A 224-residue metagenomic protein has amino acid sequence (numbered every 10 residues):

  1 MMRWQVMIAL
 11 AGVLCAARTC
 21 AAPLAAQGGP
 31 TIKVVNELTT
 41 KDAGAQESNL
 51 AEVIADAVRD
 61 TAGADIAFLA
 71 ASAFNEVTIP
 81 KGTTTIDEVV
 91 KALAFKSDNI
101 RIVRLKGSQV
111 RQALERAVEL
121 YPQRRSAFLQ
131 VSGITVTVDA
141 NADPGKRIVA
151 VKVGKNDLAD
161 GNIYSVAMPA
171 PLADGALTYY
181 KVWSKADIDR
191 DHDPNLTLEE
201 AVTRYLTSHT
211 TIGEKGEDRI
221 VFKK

Functional and structural regions predicted by a protein language model:
M1-Q5: Positively charged n-region of N-terminal signal peptides that target proteins for export
M7-R18: Bacterial N-terminal signal peptides
C20-K224: Catalytic centers of hydrolytic enzymes
